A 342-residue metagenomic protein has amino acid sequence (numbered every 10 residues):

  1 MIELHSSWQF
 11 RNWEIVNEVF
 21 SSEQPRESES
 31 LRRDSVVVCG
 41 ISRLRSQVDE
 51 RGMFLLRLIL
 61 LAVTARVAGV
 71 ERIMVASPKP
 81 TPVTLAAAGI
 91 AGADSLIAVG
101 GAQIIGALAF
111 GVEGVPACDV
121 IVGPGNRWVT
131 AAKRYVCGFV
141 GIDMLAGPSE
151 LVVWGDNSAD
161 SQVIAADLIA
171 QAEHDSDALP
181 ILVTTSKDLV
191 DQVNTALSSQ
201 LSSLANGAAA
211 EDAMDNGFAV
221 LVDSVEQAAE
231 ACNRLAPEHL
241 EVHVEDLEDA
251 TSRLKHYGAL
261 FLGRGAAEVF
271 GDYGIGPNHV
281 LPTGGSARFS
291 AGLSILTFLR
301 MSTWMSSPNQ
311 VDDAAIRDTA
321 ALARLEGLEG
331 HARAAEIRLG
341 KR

Functional and structural regions predicted by a protein language model:
M1-I41: N-terminal Rossmann-like NAD(P)+-binding subdomain of aldehyde/semialdehyde dehydrogenases
R26-A87: Conserved small-residue-rich beta-alpha loop and adjacent elements that most often cradle the phosphate/pyrophosphate
S42-Q47, A65, G125, L168 (+2 more regions): Buried hydrophobic positions in well-ordered alpha/beta secondary-structure cores of metabolic enzymes
L55-L56, L60-K79, G155-V163, D167-L204: Glycine-rich phosphate/diphosphate-binding loop of Rossmann-like nucleotide-binding domains
A62-E71, G89-A91, A109-V115, K133 (+1 more regions): Alpha-helix C-terminal capping segments
G92-L179: Conserved NAD(P)+-binding/catalytic subdomain of aldehyde/semialdehyde dehydrogenases
A170, H174, L182-Y257: A glycine- and small/hydrophobic-rich beta-loop-beta segment that serves as a flexible "lid/hinge" or phosphate-binding
V225, N233-R342: C-terminal core of ALDH-fold dehydrogenases
